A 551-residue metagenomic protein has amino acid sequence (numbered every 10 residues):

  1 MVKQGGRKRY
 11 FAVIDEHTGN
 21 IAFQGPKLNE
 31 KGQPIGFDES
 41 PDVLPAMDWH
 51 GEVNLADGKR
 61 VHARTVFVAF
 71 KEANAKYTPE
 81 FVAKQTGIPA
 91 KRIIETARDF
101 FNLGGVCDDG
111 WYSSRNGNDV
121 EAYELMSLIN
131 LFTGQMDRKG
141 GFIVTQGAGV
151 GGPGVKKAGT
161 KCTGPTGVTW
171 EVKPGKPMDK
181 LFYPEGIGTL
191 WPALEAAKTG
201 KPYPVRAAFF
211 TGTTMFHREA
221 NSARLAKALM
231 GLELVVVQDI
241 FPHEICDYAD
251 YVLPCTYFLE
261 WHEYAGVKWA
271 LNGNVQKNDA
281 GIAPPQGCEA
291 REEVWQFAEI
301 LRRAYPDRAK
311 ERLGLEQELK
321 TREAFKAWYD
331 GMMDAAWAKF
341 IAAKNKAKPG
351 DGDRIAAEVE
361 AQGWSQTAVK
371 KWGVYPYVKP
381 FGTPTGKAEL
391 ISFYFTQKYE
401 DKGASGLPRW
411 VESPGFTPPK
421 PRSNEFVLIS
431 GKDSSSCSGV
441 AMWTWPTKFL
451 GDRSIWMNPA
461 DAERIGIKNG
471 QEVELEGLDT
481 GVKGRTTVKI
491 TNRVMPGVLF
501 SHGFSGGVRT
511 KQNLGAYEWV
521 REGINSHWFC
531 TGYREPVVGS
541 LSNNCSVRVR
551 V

Functional and structural regions predicted by a protein language model:
M1-N102: Long, well-ordered, tryptophan-enriched scaffold segments
K31, G36-D57, V66-A69, K84 (+4 more regions): Extended redox/cofactor-interaction regions of prokaryotic respiratory oxidoreductases
E72-A73, I94-C107, A193-R206: Glycine-rich phosphate/diphosphate-binding loops that line cofactor/substrate pockets in enzymes
N74, T78, A90, A97-G104 (+3 more regions): Structural signal for hydrophobic packing residues in well-ordered secondary-structure cores of soluble enzyme domains
A83, S114-N116, G281-A290: Active-site rim elements
K84-Q85, E95, D108-S113, K139-G147 (+2 more regions): Short coil/turn segments at secondary-structure boundaries
T256, E260-G266, N274-Q286: Short beta-alpha connecting loops at secondary-structure transitions that line or flank enzyme active sites
G281-I282, A290-G350, V440, W445-W456 (+1 more regions): Long, contiguous, secondary-structure-rich segments that constitute the structural scaffold of globular domains
